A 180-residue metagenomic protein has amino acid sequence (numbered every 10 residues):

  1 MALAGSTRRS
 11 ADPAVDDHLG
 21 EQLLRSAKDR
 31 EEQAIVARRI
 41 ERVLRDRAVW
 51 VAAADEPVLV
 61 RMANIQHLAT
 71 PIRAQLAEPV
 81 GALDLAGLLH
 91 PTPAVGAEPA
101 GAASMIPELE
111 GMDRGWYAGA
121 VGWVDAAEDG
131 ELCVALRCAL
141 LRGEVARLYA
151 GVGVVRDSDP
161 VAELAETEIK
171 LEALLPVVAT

Functional and structural regions predicted by a protein language model:
M1-P107, P176-A179: Contiguous alpha-helical scaffold segments within structured protein domains that host functional hotspots
P71-T180: Conserved hydrophobic core element of enzyme catalytic domains
